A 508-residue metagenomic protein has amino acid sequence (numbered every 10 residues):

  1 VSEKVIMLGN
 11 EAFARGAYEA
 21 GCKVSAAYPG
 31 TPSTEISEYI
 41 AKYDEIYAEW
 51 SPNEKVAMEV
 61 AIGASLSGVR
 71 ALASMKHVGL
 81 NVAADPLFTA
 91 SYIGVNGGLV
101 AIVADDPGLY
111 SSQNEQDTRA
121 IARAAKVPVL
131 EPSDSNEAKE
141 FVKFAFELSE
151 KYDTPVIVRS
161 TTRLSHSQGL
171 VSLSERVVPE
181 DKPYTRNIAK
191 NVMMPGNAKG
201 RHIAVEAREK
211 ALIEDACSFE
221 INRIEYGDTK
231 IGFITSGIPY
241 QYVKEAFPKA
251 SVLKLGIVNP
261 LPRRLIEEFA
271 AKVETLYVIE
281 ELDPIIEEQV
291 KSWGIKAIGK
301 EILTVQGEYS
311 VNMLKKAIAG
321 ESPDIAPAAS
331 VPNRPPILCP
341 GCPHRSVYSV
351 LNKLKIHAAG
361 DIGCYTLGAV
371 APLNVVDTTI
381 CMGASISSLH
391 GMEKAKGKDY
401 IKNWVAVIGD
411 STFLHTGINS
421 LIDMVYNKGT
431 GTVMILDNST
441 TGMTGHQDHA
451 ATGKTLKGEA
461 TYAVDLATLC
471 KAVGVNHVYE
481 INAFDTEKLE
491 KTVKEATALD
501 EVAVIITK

Functional and structural regions predicted by a protein language model:
V1-S135, R163, Y226-G227, I285-E287 (+1 more regions): Thiamine diphosphate
S2-N10, A20, P132-L338, P343 (+3 more regions): Flexible, low-complexity linker and terminal segments
I36-Y39, I62, A83-L87, L109-Q116 (+14 more regions): Short acidic, glycine/serine/threonine-rich loops at helix termini
Y39-E45, V243-L253, T468-G474: Short helix-loop-beta junction
E45-P52, I93-A104, K182-K190, Y426-S439 (+2 more regions): A glycine-rich helix N-cap at a beta->alpha junction
D106-P155, T161, G196, P336 (+2 more regions): Conserved thiamine diphosphate
S111, A369-V504: Thiamine diphosphate
